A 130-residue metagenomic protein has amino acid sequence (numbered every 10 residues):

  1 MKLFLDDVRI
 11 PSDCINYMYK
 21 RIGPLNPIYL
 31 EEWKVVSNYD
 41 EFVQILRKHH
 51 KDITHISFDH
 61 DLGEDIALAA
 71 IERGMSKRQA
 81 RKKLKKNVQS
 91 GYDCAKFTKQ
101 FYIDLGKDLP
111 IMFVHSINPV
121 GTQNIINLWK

Functional and structural regions predicted by a protein language model:
M1-K130: Catalytic phosphate/metal-binding cores of nucleic-acid and nucleotide-processing enzymes, i.e., regions that mediate
